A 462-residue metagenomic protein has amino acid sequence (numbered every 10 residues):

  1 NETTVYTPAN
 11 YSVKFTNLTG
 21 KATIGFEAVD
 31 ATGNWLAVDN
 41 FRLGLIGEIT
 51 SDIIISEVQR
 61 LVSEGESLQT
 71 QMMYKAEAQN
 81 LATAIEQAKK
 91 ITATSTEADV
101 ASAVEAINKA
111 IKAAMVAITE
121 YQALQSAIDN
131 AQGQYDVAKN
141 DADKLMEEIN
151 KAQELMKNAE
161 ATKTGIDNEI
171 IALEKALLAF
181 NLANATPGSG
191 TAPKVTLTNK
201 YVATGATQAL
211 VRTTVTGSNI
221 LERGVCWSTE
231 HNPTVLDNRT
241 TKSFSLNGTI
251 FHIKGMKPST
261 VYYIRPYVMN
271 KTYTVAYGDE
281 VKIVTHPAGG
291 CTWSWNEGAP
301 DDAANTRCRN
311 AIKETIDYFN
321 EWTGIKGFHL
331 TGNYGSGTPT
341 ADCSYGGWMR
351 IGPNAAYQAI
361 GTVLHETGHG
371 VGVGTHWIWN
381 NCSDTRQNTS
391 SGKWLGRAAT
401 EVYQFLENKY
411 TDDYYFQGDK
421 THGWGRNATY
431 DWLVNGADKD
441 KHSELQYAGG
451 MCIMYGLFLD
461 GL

Functional and structural regions predicted by a protein language model:
N1-T19, A31, G248: Extracellular carbohydrate recognition and processing domains and analogous Trp-centered ligand-binding platforms
F26-N34: Short beta-strand-plus-loop segments that form exposed binding edges in beta-rich domains
N34, P187-P287: Short, surface-exposed linear motifs at loops/turns and structural transition points
I49-L197, N247, Y267-M269, V275: Beta-rich interaction/scaffold domains
G327-R350: Catalytic zinc-binding patch centered on the HExxH motif and its immediate surroundings that defines zinc-dependent
M349-V363: Short pre-active-site segment immediately N-terminal to the catalytic Zn-binding motif
T367-D384: Catalytic Zn2+-binding segment of zinc metalloproteases
N380-L462: Metalloprotease/metallohydrolase-associated module, dominated by Zn2+-dependent proteases
